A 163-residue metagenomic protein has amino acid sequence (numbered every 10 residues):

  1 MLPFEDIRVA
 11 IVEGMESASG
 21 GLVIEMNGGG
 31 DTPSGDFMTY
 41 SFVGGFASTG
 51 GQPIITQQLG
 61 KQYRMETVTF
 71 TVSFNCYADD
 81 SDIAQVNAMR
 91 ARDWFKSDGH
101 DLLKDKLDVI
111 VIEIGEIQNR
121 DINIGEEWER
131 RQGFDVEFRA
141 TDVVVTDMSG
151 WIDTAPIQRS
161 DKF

Functional and structural regions predicted by a protein language model:
M1-K61, I152-F163: Small/polar-rich, solvent-exposed N-terminal microdomains that initiate assembly or binding
L2-R8, T32, I117, R131-G133 (+3 more regions): Intrinsically disordered, low-complexity, charge-dense segments enriched in Lys/Arg and Glu/Asp interspersed
G14, A18, W94-D101: Conserved short hydrophobic interaction patches
S48, D82, D142-T146: Residue-level signal for secondary-structure boundary sites
I55, V86-D93, K106-D108: "Short basic amphipathic alpha-helical interaction patches in structured regions
K61-Q62, N123: Beta-strand-rich interaction surfaces with strong enrichment in secreted/lumenal proteins
R64-D82, M89-A91, R130-A140: Oligomerization/assembly interface segments of phage tail-like spikes and tubes
K96-V144: Acidic-leaning, charged glycine-interspersed low-complexity segments
